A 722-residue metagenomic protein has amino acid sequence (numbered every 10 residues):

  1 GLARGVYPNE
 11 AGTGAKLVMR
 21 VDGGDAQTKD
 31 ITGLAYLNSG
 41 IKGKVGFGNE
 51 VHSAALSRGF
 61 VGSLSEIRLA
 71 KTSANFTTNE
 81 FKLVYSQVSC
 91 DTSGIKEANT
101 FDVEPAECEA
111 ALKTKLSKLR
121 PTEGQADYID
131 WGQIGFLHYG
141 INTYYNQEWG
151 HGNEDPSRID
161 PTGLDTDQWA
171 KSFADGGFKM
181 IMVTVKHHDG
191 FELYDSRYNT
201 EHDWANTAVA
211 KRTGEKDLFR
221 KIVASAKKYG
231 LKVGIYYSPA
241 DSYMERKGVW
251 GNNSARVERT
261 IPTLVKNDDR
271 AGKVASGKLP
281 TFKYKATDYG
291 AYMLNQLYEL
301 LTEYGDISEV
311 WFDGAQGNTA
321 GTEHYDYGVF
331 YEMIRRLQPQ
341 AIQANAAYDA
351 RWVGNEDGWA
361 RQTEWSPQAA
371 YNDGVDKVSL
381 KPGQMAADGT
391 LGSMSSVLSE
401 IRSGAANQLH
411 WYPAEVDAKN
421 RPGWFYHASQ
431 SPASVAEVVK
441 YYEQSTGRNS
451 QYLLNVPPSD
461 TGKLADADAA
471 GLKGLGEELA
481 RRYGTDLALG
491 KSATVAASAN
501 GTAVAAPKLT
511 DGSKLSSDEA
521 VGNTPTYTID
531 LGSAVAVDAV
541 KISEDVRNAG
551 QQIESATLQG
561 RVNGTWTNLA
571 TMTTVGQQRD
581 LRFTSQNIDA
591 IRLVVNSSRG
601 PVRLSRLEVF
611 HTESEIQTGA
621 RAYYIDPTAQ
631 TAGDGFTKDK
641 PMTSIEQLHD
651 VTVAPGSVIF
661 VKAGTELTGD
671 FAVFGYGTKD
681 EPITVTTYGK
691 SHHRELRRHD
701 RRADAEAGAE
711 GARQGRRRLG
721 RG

Functional and structural regions predicted by a protein language model:
G1-L34: Extracellular glycan-interaction surfaces
T13, S63-G94, T322, G328-V329 (+1 more regions): Extended recognition patches within non-cytosolic domains
Q27-S63: Flexible glycan-contacting loops in extracellular carbohydrate-active proteins
S53-S65, N75-T78, S598-L604: Extracellular carbohydrate recognition
K71, A467, G474, L479-R482 (+1 more regions): Aromatic, loop-rich ligand-recognition surfaces of beta-strand-rich domains
G94-K508, I529, K541-S543, N548-Q551 (+3 more regions): Mature catalytic domains of secreted/periplasmic carbohydrate-active enzymes
L569-G576, L667, Y676-G722: Right-handed parallel beta-helix/beta-spiral solenoid domain characteristic of secreted/periplasmic
P627-K662, E666-T668: Acidic Gly/Asp/Thr-rich repetitive segments characteristic of extracellular carbohydrate-active and adhesion proteins
